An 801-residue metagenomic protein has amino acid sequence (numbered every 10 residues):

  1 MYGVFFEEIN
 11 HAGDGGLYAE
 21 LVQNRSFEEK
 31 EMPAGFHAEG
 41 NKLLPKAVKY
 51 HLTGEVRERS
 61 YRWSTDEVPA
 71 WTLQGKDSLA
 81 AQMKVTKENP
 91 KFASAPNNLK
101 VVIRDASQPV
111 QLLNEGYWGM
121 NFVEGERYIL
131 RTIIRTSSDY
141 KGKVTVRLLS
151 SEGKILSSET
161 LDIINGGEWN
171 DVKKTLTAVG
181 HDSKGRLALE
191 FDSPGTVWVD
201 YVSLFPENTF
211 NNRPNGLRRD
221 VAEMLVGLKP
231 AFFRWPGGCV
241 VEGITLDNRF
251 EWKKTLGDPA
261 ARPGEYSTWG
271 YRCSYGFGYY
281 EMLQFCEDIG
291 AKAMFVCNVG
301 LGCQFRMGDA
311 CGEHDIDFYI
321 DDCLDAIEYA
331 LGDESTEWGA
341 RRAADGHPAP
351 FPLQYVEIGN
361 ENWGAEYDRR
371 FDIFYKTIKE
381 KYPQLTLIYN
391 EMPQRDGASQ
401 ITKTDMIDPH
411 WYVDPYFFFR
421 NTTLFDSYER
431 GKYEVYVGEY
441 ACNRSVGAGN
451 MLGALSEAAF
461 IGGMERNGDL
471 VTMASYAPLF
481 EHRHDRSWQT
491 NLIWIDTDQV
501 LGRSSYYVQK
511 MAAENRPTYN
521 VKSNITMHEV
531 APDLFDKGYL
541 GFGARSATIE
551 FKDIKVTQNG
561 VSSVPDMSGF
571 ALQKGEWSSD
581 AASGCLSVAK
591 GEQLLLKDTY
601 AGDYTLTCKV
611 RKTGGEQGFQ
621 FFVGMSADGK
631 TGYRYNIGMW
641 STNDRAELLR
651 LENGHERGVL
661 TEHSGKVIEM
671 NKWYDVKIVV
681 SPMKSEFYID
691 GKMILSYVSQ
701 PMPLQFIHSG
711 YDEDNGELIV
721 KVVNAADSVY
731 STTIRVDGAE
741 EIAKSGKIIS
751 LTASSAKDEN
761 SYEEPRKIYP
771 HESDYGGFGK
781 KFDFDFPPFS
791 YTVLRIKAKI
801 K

Functional and structural regions predicted by a protein language model:
V4, G35-L43, A47-K100, V241-Y279 (+3 more regions): Aromatic- and acidic-residue-enriched carbohydrate-binding clefts of CAZyme catalytic domains
T86-P109, G575-L594, Y604, D644-L649: Short carbohydrate-recognition loop motifs
S107-G227: Extended acidic/polar, glycine-enriched regions that form or flank non-catalytic beta-rich accessory modules
E159, N653-D675: Short, aromatic/His-centered strand-loop micro-motif at the edge of beta-sheets
K174, L606-C608, K672-V680, S685-I689: Short tryptophan-centered beta-strand motifs in secreted/extracellular beta-sheet-rich domains of glycan-recognition
Q284, Y375-L387, A398, D405-M406 (+3 more regions): Catalytic-core region of carbohydrate-active enzymes that cleave or remodel glycosidic bonds
Y539-R545, E550, S587-E652: Secretory/extracellular carbohydrate-interaction modules and structurally similar beta-sandwich "look-alikes"
Q705-I742, I748, T792: Carbohydrate-binding surface patches
